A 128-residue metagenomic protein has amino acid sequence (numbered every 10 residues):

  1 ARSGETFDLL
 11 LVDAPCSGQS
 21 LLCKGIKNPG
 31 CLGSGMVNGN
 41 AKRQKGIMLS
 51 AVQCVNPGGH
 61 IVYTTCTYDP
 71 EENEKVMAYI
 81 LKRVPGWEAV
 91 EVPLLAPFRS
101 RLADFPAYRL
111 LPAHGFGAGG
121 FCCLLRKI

Functional and structural regions predicted by a protein language model:
A1: Short loop/turn elements that flank and shape the SAM/SAH-binding pocket of Class I
E5-S50, V55-N56, T67-N73, R83 (+1 more regions): Mobile active-site "lid"/loop adjacent to the S-adenosyl-L-methionine
I61-I128: C-terminal catalytic and target-recognition region of SAM-dependent MTase-like enzymes, primarily methyltransferases
